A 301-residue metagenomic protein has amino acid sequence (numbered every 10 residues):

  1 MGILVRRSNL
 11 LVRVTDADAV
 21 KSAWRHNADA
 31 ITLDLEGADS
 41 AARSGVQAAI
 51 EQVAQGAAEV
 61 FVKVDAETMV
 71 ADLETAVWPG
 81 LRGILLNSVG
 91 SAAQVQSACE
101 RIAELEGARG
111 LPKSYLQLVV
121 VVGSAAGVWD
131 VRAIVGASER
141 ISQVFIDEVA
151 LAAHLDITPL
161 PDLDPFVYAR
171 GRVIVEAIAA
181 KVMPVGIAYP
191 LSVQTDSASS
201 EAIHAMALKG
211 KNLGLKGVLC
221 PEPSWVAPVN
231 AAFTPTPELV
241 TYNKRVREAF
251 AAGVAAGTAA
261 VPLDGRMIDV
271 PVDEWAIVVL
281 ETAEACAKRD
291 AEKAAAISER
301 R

Functional and structural regions predicted by a protein language model:
M1-R301: Expand to "…catalyze enediolate/carbanion chemistry for C-C bond making/breaking, isomerization, decarboxylation
